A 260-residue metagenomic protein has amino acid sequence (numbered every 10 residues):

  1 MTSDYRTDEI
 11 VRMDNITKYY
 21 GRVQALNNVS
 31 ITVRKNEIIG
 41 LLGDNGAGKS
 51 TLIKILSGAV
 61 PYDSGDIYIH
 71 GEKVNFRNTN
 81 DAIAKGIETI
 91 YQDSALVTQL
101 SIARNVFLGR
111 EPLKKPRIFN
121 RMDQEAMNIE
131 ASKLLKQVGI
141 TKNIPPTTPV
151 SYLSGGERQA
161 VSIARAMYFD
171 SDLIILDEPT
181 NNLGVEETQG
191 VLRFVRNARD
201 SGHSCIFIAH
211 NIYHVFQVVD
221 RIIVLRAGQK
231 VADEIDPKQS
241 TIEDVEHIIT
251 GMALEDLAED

Functional and structural regions predicted by a protein language model:
T2-D260: Glycine-rich phosphate-binding loops of nucleotide-dependent enzymes
